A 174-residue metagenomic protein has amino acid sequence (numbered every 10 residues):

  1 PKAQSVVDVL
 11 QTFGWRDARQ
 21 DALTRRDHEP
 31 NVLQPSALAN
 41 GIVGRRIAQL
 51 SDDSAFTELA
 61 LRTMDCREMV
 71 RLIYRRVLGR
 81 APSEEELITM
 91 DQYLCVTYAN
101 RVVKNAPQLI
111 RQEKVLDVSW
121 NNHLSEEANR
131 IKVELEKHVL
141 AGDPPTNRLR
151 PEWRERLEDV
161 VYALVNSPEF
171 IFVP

Functional and structural regions predicted by a protein language model:
P1-S83, E126-D143, N147-P174: An acidic, gly/pro-interrupted, aromatic-rich
E85-A128: Internal, charge-rich low-complexity segments
